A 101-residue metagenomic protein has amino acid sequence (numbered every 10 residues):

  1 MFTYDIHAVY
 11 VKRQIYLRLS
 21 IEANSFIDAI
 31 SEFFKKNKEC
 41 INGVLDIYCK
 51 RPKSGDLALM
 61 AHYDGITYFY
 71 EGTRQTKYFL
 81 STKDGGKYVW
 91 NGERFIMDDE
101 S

Functional and structural regions predicted by a protein language model:
M1-Y16: Short aromatic-glycine-(Arg/Gly/Cys) micro-motifs in beta-strand/loop hairpins
I6, F26, F33, T76-K77: Generic hydrophobic/packing signal
Q14, A29-S31, D98: Residues in flexible loops and secondary-structure boundaries
Q14-S25: A short, exposed loop/beta-hairpin motif centered on an aromatic-Gly-Thr core
N24-G43: A short, charged, amphipathic alpha-helix used as a generic interaction element across diverse proteins
K38-S101: Short, mixed-charge low-complexity intrinsically disordered segments
